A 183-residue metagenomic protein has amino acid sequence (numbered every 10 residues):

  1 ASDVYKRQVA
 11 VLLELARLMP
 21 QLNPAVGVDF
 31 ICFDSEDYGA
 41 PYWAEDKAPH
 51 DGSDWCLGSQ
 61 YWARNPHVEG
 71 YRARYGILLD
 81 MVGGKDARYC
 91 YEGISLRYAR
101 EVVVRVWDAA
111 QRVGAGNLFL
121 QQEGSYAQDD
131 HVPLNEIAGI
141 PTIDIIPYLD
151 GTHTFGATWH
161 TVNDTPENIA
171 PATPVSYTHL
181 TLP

Functional and structural regions predicted by a protein language model:
A1-Q8, T178-P183: Conserved small/polar residues in nucleotide/adenosyl-binding loops
L18-A48: Short helix-loop-beta-strand segments that form the rim/entrance of peptidase-like active sites
L22-A25, V68-Y71, N135-G139: Extracellular/periplasmic catalytic domains that process cell-envelope and extracellular macromolecules
P41-G52, V132-I140: Short, electropositive alpha-helical surface patch
A44-A63, A87-V104: Short, surface-exposed, charged loop/turn segments at secondary-structure junctions
Y61-I77: A glycine-rich helix N-cap at a beta->alpha junction
Y75, V82-L180: Active-site-adjacent substrate-binding region of metalloamidase/peptidase-like peptide-processing proteins
